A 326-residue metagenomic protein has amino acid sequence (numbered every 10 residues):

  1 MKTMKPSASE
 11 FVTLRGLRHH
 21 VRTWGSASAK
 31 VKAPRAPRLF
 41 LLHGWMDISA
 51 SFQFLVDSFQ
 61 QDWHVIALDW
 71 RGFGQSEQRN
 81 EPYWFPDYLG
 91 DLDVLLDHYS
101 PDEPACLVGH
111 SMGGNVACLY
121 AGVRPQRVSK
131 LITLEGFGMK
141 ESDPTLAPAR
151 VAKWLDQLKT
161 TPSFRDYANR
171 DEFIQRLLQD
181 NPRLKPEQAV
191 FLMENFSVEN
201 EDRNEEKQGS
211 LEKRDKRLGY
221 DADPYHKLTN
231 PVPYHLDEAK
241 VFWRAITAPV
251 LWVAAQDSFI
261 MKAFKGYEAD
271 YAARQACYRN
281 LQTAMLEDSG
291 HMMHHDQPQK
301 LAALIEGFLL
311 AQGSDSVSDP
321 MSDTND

Functional and structural regions predicted by a protein language model:
M1-L39, Q60-W63, Y99-E103, G138 (+4 more regions): Alpha/beta-hydrolase fold catalytic core
T23-Q78: Conserved HGGG/HGGXW glycine-rich cap/lid loop of the alpha/beta-hydrolase fold
L89-P104: Conserved acidic catalytic loop of the alpha/beta-hydrolase fold
E103-A147: Conserved hydrolase catalytic core segment
A168-M261: Alpha/beta-hydrolase
A245-S289: Conserved loop-alpha-helix segment in the C-terminal half of the alpha/beta-hydrolase fold that carries the catalytic
L286-P298: Catalytic histidine-centered segment of alpha/beta-hydrolase-like enzymes
H295-G307: Post-His helix in hydrolase/transferase enzymes
